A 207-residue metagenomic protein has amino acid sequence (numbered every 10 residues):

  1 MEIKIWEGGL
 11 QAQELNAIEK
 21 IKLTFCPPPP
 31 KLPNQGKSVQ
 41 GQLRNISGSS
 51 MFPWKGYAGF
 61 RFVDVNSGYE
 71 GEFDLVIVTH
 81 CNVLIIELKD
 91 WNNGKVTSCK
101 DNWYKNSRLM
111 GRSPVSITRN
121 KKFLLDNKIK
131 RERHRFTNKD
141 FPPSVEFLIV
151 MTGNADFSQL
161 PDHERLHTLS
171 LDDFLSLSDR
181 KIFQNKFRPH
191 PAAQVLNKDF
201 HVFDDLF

Functional and structural regions predicted by a protein language model:
M1-F207: Intrinsically disordered, low-complexity Ser/Thr/Pro/Gly-rich regulatory segments
